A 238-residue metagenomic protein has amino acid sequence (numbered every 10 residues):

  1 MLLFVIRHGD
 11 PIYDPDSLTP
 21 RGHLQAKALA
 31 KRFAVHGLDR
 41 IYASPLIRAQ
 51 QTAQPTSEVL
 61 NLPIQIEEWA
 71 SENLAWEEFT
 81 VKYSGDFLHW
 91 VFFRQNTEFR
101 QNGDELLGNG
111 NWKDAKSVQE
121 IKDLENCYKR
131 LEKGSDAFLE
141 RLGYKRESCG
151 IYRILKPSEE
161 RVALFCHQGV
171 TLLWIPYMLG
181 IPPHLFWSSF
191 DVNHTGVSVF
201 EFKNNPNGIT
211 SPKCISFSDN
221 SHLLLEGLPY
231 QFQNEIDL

Functional and structural regions predicted by a protein language model:
M1-S71: Active-site-proximal alpha-helix that buttresses catalytic centers in soluble enzyme cores
P11, V170-T171: Short active-site segment of divalent metal-dependent hydrolases/proteases that encodes the spacing between
H36-D39, R141-P157: Surface-exposed helix-capping loop/turn segments at secondary-structure junctions
D39-P45, R153, R161-L164: Short glycine-rich phosphate-binding loop at a beta-alpha junction
D39-W69, F87-Q101, L106-N109, E201-L238: Conserved histidine-centered catalytic loops in small-molecule metabolism enzymes
N61-Y144: Phosphate-handling substructures
N73-H89, C149-R161, L172-L238: Acidic, low-complexity terminal tails and accessory targeting/binding regions of phosphate-metabolizing enzymes
H167: Short basic (Lys/Arg) and small-residue
